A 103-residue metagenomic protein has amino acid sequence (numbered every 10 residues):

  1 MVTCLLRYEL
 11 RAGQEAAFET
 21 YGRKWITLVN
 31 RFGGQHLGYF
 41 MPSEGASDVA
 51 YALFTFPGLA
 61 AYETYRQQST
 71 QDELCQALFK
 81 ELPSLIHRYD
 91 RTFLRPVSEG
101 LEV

Functional and structural regions predicted by a protein language model:
M1, Y8, I86-V103: Intrinsic disorder/low-complexity detector
V2-R7, F18, V29, A50-L53: Short, structured motif recognition centered on aromatic/hydrophobic residues
R7-A12, F54-G58: Short beta-strand-to-loop capping motifs
L10-T20: Short, surface-exposed ligand-recognition loops at beta-strand->loop->(often short) alpha-helix junctions that present
A16-F18, Y62-T64, L101-V103: Short acidic, gly/pro-rich beta-turn/loop elements at beta-sheet edges and active-site/ligand-binding grooves
T20-L37, T55-T92: An amphipathic, aromatic/His-enriched active-site/gating alpha helix that lines ligand/cofactor pockets
Y39-S43: Short, solvent-exposed loop/turn elements at beta->coil junctions and helix N-caps that rim active or binding pockets
G45-D48: Short acidic/glycine-enriched loop/turn segments that link adjacent beta-strands
